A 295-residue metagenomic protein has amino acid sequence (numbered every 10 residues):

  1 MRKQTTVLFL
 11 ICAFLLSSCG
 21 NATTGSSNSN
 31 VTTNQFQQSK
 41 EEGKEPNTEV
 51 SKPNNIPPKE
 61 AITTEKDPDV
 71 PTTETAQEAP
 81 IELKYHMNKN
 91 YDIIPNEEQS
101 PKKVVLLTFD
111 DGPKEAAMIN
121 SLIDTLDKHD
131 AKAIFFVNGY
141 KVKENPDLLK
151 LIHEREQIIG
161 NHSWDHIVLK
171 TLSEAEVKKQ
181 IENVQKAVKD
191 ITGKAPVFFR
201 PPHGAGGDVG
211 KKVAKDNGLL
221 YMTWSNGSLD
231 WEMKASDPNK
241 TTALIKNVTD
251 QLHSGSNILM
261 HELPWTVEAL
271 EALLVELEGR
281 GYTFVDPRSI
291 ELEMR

Functional and structural regions predicted by a protein language model:
R2-L10: Sec-dependent signal peptide recognition, specifically the positively charged N-region followed immediately by
L15-S18: C-terminal motif of bacterial Sec signal peptides marking the signal peptidase cleavage site
N21-S100: N-terminal, intrinsically disordered, polar/charged segments of Gram-positive cell-envelope systems that serve as
V70-V168, Q180, Q185-A187, K194 (+1 more regions): Active-site beta->alpha N-cap acidic-glycine motif
Q99, H129, W265-R295: C-terminal domain-boundary segment and adjacent tail
V105-T108, A133-V137, I158-N161, V197-P201 (+3 more regions): Structural recognition of the beta-strand scaffold that forms the well-ordered cores of secreted hydrolase catalytic
A117, I167-K194, A205-H253: Alpha-helical scaffold elements lining the catalytic groove of polysaccharide deacetylases
G139, W164-H166, S225-D230, T283 (+1 more regions): Short, acidic/turn-prone active-site loops that include or flank metal/cofactor- and phosphate-binding residues
